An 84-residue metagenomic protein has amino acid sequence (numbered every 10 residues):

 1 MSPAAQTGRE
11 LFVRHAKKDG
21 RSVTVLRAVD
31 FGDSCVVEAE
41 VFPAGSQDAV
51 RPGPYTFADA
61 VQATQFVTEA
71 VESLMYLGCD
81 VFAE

Functional and structural regions predicted by a protein language model:
M1-R21, S46-A49, A58, E84: Negatively charged, low-complexity tracts enriched in Asp/Glu with abundant Ser/Thr
S2, R9, G20-V29, T64 (+1 more regions): Short, mixed-charge low-complexity intrinsically disordered segments
L11-F12, L26, V37, A70: Generic hydrophobic, helix-prone segments enriched in Leu/Val/Ile
T24-G53: Short aromatic-glycine-(Arg/Gly/Cys) micro-motifs in beta-strand/loop hairpins
D33-C35, F57, C79: Broad hydrophobic/π-residue packing in well-ordered secondary structure
V41-F42, P54-T56, E69, F82-E84: Short, charged/polar low-complexity linear motifs in solvent-exposed/disordered segments
Q47, A58-Y76: A short, charged, amphipathic alpha-helix used as a generic interaction element across diverse proteins
